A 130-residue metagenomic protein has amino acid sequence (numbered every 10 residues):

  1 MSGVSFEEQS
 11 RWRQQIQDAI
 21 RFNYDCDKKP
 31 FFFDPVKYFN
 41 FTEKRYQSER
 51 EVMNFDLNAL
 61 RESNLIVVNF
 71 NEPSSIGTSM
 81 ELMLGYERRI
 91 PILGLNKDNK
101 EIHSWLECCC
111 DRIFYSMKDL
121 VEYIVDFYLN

Functional and structural regions predicted by a protein language model:
M1-N130: Conserved catalytic or regulatory cores that recognize and/or transform ribose-phosphate-containing ligands
